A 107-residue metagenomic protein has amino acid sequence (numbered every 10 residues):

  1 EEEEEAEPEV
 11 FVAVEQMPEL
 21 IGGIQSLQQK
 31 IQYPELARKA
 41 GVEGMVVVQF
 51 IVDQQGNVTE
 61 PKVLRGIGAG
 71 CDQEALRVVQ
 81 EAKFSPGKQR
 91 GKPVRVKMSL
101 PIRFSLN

Functional and structural regions predicted by a protein language model:
E1-K39, R77-E81: Acidic, low-complexity proline/glycine/alanine-rich linker and hinge segments
A13, S26, N57-E60, L64 (+1 more regions): Preference for short coil/turn "hinge" residues that link or interrupt alpha-helices
I21-G22, L64, R103: Residue-level detector of conserved, well-ordered beta-strand and adjacent loop positions that form binding/recognition
Q28, Q32, E43-V47, K97: Short coil/loop residues immediately preceding or within conserved phosphate-binding loops of NTP-utilizing enzyme
L36-A69, A75-A82: Short tight loops/turns at secondary-structure junctions
R38-K39, C71-N107: Short, positively biased Gly/Pro-containing turn/loop motifs at secondary-structure boundaries
